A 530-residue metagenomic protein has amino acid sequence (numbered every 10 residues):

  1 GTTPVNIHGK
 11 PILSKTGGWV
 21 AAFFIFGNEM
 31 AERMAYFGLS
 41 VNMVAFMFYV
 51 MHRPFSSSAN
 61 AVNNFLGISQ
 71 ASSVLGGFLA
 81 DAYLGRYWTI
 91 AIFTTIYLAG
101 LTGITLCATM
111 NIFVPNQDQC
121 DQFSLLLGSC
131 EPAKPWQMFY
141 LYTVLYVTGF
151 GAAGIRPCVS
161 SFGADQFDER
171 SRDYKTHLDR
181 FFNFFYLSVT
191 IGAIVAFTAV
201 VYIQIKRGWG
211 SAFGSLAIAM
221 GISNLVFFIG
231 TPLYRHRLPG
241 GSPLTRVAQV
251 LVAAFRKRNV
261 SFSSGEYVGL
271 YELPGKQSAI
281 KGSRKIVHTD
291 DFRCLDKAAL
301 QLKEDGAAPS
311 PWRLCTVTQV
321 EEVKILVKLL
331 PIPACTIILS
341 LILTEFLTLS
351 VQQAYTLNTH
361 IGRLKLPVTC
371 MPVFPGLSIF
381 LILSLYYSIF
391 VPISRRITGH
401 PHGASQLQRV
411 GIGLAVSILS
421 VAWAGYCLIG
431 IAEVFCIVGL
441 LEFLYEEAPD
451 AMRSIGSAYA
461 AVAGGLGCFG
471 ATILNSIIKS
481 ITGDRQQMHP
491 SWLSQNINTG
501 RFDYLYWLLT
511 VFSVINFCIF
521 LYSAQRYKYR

Functional and structural regions predicted by a protein language model:
G1-D121, C130-R530: Hydrophobic transmembrane alpha-helices of multi-pass solute transporters/permeases
L125: Extracellular glycan-targeting catalytic surfaces
